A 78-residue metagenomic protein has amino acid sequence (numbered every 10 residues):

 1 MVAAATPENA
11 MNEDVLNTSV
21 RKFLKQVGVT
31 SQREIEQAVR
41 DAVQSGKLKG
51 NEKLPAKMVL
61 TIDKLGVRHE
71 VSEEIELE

Functional and structural regions predicted by a protein language model:
M1-P7: N-terminal amphipathic/basic-hydrophobic helices that include classical n-h-c signal peptides and signal-anchor
E8-R21, R40, K47-E78: N-terminal intrinsically disordered, cationic/polar leader segments that include organellar targeting peptides
E13, S31-Q32: Alpha-helix N-cap/helix-initiation sites
K22-T30: Long, contiguous binding/interaction regions
Q32-S45: Charged, amphipathic alpha-helical segments
